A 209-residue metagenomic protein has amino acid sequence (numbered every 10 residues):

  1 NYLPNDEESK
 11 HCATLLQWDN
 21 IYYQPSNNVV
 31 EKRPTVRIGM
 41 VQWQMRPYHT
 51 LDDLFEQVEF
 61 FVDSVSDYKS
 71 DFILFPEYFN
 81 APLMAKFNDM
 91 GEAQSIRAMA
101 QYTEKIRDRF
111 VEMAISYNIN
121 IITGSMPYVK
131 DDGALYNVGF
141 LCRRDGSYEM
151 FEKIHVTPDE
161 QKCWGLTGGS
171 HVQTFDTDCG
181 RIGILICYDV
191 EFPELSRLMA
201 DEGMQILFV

Functional and structural regions predicted by a protein language model:
Y2-R46: Short beta-strand segments enriched in small/hydrophobic residues
T14, I21, E112, V129-I206: Active-site catalytic loop in hydrolytic enzyme cores
V36, K69-D71, Y117-I119, G180 (+1 more regions): Loop/turn elements at helix/coil->beta-strand transitions in domains of secreted/extracellular proteins
G39, V65, T123, F175-D178: Ligand-binding pocket scaffold of soluble enzyme catalytic domains
M40, L74, I122, I184 (+1 more regions): Structural motif
Q42-H49, M90-M99, G180-I182, F208-V209: Short, basic, glycine/proline-bearing loop/turn elements
W43, Y78, D189-V190: Active-site metal-binding loops of divalent metal-dependent hydrolases
L51-R144, E149: Cys-nucleophile CN-hydrolase/nitrilase-fold catalytic domain and related Cys-dependent amidase chemistry that acts on
